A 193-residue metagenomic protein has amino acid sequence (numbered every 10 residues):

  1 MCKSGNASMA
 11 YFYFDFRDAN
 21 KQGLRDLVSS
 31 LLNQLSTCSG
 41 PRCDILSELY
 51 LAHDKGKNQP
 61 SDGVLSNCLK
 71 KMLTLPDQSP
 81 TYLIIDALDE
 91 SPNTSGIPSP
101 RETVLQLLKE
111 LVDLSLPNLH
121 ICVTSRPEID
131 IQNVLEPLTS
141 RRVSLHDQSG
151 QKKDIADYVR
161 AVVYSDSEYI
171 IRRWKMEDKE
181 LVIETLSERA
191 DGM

Functional and structural regions predicted by a protein language model:
M1-M193: Conserved NB-ARC/NACHT P-loop NTPase core of NLR-like innate immune receptors
